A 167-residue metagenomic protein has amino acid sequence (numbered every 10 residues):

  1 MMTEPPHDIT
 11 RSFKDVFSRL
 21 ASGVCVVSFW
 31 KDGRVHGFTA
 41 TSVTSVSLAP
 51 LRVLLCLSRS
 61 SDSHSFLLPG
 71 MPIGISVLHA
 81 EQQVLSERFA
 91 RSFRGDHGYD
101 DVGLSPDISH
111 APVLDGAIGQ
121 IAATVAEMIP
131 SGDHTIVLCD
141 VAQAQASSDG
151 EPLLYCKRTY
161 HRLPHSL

Functional and structural regions predicted by a protein language model:
M1-L167: Basic, polyanion-binding surface patches
